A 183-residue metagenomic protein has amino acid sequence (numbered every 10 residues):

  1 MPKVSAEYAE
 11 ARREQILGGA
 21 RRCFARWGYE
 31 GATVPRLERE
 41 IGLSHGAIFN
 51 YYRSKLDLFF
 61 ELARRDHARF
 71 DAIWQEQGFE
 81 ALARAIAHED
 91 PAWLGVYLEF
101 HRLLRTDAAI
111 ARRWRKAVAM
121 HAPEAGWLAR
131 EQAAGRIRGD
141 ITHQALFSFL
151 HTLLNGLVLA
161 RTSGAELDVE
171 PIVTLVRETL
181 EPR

Functional and structural regions predicted by a protein language model:
M1-W27, V34-L43, L56-D57: Basic, helix-initiating cap at the start of DNA-binding domains
G46: Key DNA-contact positions within bacterial/archaeal DNA-binding proteins
E61, A68-G95, H143-L150, V169: Hydrophobic alpha-helical connector segments
F79-R84, A125-A133, L153, L159 (+1 more regions): C-terminal peripheral helix-coil segments that are non-catalytic and often amphipathic
A81-D90, G95-D107, L175-L180: Helix-loop "lid/cap" segments that line or gate small-molecule binding pockets
P91-G95, A108-R136, Q144-S148, P171-T174: Amphipathic alpha-helical packing segments from all-alpha helical-bundle domains
